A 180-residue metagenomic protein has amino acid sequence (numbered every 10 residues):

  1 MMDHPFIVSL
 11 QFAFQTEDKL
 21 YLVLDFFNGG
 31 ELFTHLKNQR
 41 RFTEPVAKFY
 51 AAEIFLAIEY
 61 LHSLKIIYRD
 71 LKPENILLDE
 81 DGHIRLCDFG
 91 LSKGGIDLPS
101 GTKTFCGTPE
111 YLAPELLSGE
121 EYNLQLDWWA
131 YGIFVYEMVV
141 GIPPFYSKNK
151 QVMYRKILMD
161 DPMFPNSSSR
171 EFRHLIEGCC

Functional and structural regions predicted by a protein language model:
A13: Activation-segment/catalytic-loop signature of the eukaryotic protein kinase fold
D18-E31: Conserved short submotifs of the Hanks-type protein kinase catalytic core that shape the nucleotide-binding pocket
F33-F42: AlphaC helix of the protein kinase catalytic domain
Y50-A51: Activation segment signature within eukaryotic-like protein kinase domains
L56-I66: Protein kinase catalytic-loop region centered on the HRD/HxD motif
V140-P143: Structural helix C-cap motif within protein kinase domains
